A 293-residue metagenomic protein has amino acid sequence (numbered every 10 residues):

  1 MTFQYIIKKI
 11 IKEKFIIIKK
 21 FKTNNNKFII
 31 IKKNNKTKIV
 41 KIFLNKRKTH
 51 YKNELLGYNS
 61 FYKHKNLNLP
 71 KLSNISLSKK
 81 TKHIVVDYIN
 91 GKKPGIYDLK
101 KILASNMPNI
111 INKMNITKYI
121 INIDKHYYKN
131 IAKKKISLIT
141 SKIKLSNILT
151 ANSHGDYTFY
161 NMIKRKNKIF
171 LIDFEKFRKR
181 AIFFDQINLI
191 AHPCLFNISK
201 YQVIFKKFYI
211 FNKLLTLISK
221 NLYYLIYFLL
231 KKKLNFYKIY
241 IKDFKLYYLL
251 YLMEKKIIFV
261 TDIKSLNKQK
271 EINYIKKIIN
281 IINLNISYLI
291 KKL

Functional and structural regions predicted by a protein language model:
I10-K33: ATP-binding glycine-rich phosphate-binding loop
N25-N53: ATP-binding glycine-rich loop module of kinase domains
K27-K32, S141-F184: Active-site acidic catalytic loop and adjacent metal/ATP-binding pocket of ATP-dependent phosphoryl transfer enzymes
L56-L69, I89-Y160: Conserved kinase catalytic-core helix
K71-K82: Short beta-strand micro-motifs within the conserved protein kinase catalytic domain, predominantly in the N-lobe
Q186-K233, L249-S265: Active-site activation/catalytic loop segments of kinase-like enzymes and analogous catalytic loops in related
Y251-L293: ATP/Mg2+ or Mg2+-diphosphate-binding catalytic cores that bind nucleotide phosphates or diphosphates via glycine-rich
